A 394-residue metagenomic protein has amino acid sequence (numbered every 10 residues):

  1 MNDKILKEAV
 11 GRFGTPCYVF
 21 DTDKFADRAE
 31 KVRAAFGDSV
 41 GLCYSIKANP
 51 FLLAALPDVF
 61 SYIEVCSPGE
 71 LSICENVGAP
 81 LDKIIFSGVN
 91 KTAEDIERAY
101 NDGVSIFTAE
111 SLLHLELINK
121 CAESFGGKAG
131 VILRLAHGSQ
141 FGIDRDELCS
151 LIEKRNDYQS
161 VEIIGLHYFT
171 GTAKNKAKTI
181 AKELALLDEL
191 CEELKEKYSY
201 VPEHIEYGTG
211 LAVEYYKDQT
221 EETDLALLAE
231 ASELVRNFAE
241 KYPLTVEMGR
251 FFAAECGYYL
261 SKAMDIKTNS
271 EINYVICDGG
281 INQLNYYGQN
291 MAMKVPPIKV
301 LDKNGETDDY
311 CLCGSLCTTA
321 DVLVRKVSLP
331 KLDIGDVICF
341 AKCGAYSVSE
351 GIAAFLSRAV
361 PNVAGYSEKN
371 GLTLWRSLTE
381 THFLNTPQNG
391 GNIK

Functional and structural regions predicted by a protein language model:
M1-A129, Y158, E162, E196 (+2 more regions): A charged N-terminal "starter" segment
I5, P243-K394: Charged (often Lys/Glu-rich) extended helix/loop segments that serve as interaction or gating elements
F25, K47, S67, A99 (+6 more regions): Conserved, mostly hydrophobic/aromatic
S45, S87, R134, F169 (+4 more regions): Generic beta-strand/beta-sheet core signal
P50-L52, S72, T172-K176, L211-Y215 (+4 more regions): Flexible loop/turn segments at secondary-structure boundaries
N76, I96-N101, I118-C121, Q140-R145 (+5 more regions): Short acidic, glycine/serine/threonine-rich loops at helix termini
A129-A136: ATP-grasp fold ATP-binding core
H137-I266, R358: Active-site loop/helix belt of alpha/beta enzymes
